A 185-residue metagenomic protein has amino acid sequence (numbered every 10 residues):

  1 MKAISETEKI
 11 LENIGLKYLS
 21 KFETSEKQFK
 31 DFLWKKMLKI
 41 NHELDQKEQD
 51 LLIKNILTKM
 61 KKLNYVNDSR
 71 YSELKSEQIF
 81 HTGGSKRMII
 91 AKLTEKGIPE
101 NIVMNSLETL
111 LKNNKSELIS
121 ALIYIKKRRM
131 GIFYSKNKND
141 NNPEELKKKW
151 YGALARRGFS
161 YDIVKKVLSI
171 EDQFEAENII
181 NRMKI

Functional and structural regions predicted by a protein language model:
M1-I185: An alpha-helical, amphipathic repeat domain used for nucleic-acid recognition, typified by the mTERF helical solenoid
